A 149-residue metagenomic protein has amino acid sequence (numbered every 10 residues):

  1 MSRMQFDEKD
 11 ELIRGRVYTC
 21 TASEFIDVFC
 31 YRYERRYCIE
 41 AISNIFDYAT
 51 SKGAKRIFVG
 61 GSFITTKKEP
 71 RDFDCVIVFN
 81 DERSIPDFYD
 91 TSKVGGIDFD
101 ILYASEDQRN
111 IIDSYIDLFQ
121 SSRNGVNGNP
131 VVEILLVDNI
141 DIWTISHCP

Functional and structural regions predicted by a protein language model:
M1-R56, G60, I64-P70, F79-P149: Catalytic core of pol beta-like nucleotidyltransferases
